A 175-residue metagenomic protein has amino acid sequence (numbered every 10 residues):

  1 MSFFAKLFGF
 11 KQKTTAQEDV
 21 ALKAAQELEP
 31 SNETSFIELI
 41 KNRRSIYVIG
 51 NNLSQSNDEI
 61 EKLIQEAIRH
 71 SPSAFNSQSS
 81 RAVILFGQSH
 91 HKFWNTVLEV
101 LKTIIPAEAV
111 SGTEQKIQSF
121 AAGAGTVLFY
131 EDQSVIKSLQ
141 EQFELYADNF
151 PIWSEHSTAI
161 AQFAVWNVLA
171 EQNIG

Functional and structural regions predicted by a protein language model:
S2-G125: N-terminal amphipathic, basic helical "cap/leader" segment at the start of enzyme domains
E66-I68, Q133, F143-G175: Small-aliphatic-rich amphipathic alpha-helix that forms the alpha element of a beta-alpha
L85-G87, Y130-Q133: Histidine- and/or cysteine-centered catalytic micro-motif in compact active-site loops
V97, I136-E144: Short, flexible, mixed-charge acidic loops at enzyme active sites
G123-Y130, I136: Conserved active-site beta-strand-loop modules that form the wall/rim of enzyme catalytic pockets and either contain
